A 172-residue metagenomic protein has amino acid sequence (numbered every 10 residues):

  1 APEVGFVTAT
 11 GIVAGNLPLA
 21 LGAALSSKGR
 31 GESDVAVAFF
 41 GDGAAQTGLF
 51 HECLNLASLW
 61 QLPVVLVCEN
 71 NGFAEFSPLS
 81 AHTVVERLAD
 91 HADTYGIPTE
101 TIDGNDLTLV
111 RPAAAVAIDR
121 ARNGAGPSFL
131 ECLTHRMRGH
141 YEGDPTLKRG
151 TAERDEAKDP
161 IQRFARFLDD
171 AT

Functional and structural regions predicted by a protein language model:
A1-W60, P78-V84, A89-G96: Cofactor-binding active-site loop characterized by glycine-rich and histidine/acidic residues
V4, F40-Q46, C68-A74, N105-T108 (+1 more regions): Acidic, glycine-rich active-site loops and adjacent beta-strand->loop/helix elements that engage anionic groups
K28-E32, V84-V116, E156-T172: Conserved thiamine diphosphate
V35-F40, V65-V67, F129-E131: Structural motif
F50-C53, P112-D119: Glycine-rich, charged/polar anion/phosphate-binding loops that engage phosphate groups from diverse ligands
S58-C68: A glycine-rich helix N-cap at a beta->alpha junction
G72-S77, I97-I102, D144-R154: Short beta-alpha connecting loops at secondary-structure transitions that line or flank enzyme active sites
R120-T172: Glycine/aspartate-rich loop-and-adjacent alpha/beta segment that forms the canonical ThDP
